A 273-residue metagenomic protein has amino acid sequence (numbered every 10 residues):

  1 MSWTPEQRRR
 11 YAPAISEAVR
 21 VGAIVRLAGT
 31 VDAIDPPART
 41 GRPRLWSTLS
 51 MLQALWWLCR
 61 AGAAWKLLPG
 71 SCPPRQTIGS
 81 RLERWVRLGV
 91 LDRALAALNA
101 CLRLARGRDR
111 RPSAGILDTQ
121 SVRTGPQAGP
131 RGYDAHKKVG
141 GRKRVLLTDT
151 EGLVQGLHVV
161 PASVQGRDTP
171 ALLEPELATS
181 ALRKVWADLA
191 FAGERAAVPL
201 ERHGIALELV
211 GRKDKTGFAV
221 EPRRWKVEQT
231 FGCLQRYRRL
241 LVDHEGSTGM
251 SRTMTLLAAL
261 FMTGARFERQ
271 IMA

Functional and structural regions predicted by a protein language model:
M1-A273: Short alpha-helical elements
